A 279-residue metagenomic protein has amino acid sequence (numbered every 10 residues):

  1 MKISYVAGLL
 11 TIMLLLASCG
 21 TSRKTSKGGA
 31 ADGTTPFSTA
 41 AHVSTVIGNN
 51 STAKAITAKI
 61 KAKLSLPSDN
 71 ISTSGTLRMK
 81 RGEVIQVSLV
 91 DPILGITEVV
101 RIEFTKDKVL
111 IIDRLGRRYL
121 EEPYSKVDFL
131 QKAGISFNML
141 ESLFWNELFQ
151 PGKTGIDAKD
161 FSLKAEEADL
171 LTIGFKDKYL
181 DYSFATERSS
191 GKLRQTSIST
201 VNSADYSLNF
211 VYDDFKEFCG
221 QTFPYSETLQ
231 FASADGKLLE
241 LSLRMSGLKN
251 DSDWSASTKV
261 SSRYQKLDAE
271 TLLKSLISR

Functional and structural regions predicted by a protein language model:
M1-G8: Bacterial N-terminal signal peptides that target proteins for export
L15-S18: C-terminal motif of bacterial Sec signal peptides marking the signal peptidase cleavage site
G20-R23: Bacterial signal peptide processing site
H42, R114-Y182: Flexible, processing/modification-adjacent segments and terminal tails in exported/periplasmic/extracellular proteins
H42-L66: A short, Trp-centered hydrophobic/proline-enriched beta-strand micro-motif
V84-N138: An acidic-aromatic
I156-Q265: Gly/Pro-enriched, hydrophobic low-complexity segments that function as extracytoplasmic propeptides/linkers
